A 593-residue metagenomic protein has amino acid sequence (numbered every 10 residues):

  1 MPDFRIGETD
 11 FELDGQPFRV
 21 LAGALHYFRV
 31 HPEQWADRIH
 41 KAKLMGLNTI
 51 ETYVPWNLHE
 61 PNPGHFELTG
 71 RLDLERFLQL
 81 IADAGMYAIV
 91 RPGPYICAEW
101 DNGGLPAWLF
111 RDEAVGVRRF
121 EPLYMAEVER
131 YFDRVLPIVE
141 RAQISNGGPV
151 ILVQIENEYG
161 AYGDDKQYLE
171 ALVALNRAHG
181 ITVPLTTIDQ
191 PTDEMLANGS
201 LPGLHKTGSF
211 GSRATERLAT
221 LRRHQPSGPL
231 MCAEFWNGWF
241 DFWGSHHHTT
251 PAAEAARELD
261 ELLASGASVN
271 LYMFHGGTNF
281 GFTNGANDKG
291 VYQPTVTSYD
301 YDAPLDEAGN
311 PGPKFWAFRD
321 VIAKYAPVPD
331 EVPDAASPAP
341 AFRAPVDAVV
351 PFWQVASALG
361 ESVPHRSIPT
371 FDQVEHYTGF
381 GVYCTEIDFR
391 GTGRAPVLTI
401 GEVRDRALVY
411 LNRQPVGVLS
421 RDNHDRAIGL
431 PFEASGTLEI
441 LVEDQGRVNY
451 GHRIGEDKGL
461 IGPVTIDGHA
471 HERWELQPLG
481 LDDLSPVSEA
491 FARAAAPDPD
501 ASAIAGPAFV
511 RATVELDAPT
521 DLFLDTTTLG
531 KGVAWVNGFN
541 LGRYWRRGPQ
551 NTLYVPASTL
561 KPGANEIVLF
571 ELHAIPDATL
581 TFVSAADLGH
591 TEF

Functional and structural regions predicted by a protein language model:
M1-T49, Q79: N-terminal carbohydrate-binding accessory modules
V20-P32, W56-L74, F110-R130, Q154-D165 (+4 more regions): The substrate-binding groove and active-site-proximal loops of carbohydrate-active enzymes, especially glycoside
W35-D101, V173-A178: Aromatic-lined substrate-binding rim segments of carbohydrate-active enzymes
G64-L72, D83, G93-R119, L169-V173 (+2 more regions): Aromatic- and acidic-residue-enriched segments that line the glycan-binding/catalytic groove of carbohydrate-active
D73-V90, E113-V150: An active-site-proximal structural segment forming one wall of the substrate-binding cleft that immediately precedes
Q79, M86, H179, S209-P313 (+2 more regions): Catalytic-core region of carbohydrate-active enzymes that cleave or remodel glycosidic bonds
Y124-L201: Active-site neighborhood of glycoside hydrolase catalytic domains
R394-Y410, L438, V514-N537, Y544-W545 (+1 more regions): Aromatic-lined ligand-binding clefts that engage carbohydrates, nucleic acids, or primary amines
